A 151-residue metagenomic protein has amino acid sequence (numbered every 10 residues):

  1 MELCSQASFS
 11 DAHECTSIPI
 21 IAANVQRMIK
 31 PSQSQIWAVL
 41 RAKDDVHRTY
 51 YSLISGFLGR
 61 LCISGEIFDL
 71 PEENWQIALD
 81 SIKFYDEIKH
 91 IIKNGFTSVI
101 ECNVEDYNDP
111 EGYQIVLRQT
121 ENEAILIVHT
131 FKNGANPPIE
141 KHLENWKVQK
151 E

Functional and structural regions predicted by a protein language model:
M1-D69: Glycan-recognition surfaces
C4-S8, W75, E144-V148: Short, low-complexity, polar/charged sequence segments that are solvent-exposed and flexible
S5-A7, I67, N103-D106, L117: Solvent-exposed, flexible loop/coil residues
K30, N94-G95, N145-K147: Glycine-centered flexibility motif
L53-C102: Catalytic cores of secreted or luminal carbohydrate-active enzymes
G56, L126, E151: Hydrophobic, well-ordered secondary-structure elements that form the walls of internal hydrophobic environments
E105-V148: Carbohydrate-binding surface patches
